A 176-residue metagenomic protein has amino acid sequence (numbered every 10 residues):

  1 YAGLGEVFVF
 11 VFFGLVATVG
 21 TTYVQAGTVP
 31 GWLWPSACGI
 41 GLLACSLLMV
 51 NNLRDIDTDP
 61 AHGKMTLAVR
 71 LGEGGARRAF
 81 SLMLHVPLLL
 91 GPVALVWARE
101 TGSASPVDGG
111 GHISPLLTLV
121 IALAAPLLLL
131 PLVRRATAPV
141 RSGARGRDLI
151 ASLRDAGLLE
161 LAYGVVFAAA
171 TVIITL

Functional and structural regions predicted by a protein language model:
Y1-F13, M49, I56-L82, L116 (+1 more regions): Interhelical loop and helix-boundary elements at the membrane-water interface of polytopic inner-membrane proteins
Y1-L4, V24-V29: Membrane-interface helix caps and helix-loop-helix hairpins in membrane proteins
F10, W32-A37, T118-A122: Residue-level signature of transmembrane alpha-helical entry/exit and packing/kink sites in multi-pass membrane
F10-G14, A44, L127: Alpha-helical transmembrane segments of multi-pass membrane proteins
A17, P87-G91, V166: Hydrophobic, membrane-inserted alpha-helices
P30-V50: Membrane-embedded alpha-helical segments that form the functional core of polytopic membrane enzymes, especially those
L84-G146: Transmembrane helix-loop-helix
A169-L176: Juxtamembrane boundary at the C-terminal end of a transmembrane helix
